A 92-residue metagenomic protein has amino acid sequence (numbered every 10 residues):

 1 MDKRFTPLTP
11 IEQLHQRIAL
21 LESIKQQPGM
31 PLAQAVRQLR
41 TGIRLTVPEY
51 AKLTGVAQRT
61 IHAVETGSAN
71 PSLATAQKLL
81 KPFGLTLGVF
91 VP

Functional and structural regions predicted by a protein language model:
M1-P31: N-terminal flexible/basic segments that precede or flank functional cores
K3, G88-P92: Short, charged recognition helix plus adjacent turn of helix-turn-helix-like nucleic-acid-binding domains
M30, R40-G42: Short amphipathic helical patch at the helix-1/turn junction of helix-turn-helix
Q34, R44-L45, P71: Residue-level signal for the short linker/turn that defines the boundary of a DNA-recognition helix
R40, A51, L80: The alpha-helix within a helix-turn-helix
R44-A63: Short alpha-helical DNA-recognition segment
S72-V89: DNA major-groove recognition helix of helix-turn-helix/homeodomain DNA-binding modules
